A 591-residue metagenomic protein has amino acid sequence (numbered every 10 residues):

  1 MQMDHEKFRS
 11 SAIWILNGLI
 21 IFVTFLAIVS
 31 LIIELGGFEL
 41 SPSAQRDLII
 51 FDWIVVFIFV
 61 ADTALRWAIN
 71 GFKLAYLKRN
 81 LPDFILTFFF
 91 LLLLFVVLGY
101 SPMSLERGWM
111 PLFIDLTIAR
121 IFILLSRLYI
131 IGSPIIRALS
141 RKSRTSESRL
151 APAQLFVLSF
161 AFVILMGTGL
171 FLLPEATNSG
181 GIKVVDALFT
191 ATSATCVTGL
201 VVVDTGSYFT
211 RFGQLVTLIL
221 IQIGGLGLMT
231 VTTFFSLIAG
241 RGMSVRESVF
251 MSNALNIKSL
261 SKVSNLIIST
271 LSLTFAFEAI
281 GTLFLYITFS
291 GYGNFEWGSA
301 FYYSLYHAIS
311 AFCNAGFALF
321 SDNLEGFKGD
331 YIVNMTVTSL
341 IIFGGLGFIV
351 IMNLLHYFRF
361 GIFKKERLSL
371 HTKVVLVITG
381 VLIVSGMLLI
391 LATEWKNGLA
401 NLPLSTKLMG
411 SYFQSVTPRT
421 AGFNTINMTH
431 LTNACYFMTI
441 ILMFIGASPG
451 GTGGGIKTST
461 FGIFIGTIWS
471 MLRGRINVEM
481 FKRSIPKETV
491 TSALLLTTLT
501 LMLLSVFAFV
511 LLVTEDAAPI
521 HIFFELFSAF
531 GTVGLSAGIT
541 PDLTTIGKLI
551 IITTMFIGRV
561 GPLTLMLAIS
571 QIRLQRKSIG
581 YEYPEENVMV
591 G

Functional and structural regions predicted by a protein language model:
M1-G591: Membrane-proximal intracellular helices of multi-pass ion channels
